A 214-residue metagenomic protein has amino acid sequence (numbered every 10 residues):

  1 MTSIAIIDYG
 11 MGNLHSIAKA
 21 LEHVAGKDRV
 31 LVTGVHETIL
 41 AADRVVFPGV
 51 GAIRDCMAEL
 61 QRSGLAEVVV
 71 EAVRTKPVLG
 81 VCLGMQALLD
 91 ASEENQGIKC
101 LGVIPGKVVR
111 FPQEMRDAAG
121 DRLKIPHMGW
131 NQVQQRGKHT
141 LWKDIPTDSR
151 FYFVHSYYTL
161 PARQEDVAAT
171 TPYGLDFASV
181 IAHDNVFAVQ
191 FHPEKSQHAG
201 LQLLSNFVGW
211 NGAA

Functional and structural regions predicted by a protein language model:
M1-A5: Extreme N-terminal starter segment of soluble prokaryotic enzymes
A20-D28: Short helix-loop-beta junction
K27-T38: A short beta-strand-loop structural module common to alpha/beta enzyme folds
T38-I39, A72: Structural alpha-helical scaffold elements that stabilize or flank donor/cofactor-binding regions in carbohydrate
A42: An anion/phosphate-binding loop that grips the pyrophosphate of nucleotide cofactors and donors
V46-P48: Structural motif
G51-H127: Cysteine-nucleophile active-site neighborhood
K107-A214: Amide-donor transfer/coupling interface in amidating biosynthetic enzymes
